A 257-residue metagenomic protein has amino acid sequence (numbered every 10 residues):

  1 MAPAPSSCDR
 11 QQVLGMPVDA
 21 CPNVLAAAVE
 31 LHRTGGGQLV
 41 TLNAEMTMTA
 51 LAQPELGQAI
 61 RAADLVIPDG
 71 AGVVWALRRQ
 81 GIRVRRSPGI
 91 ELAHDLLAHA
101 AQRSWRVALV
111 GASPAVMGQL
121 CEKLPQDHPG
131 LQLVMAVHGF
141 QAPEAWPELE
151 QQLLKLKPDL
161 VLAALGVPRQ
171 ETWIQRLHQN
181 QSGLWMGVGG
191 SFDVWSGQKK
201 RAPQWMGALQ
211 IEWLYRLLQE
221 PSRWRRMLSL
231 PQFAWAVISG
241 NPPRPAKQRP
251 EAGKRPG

Functional and structural regions predicted by a protein language model:
M1-E91: N-terminal nucleotide/polyanion-binding subdomain common to many enzyme families
G36, W105, Q181-G183: A short helix->loop->beta-strand "cap" motif at the edges of active sites that frequently abuts
P54-A62, E171-G190: A short, gly/pro- and small-residue-rich
V73-W75, R169, S191-S196: Short gly/pro/ser/thr-enriched loop/turn and capping motifs at secondary-structure boundaries
V74-L77, R201-K254: A transmembrane-helix-recognition feature enriched in membrane-embedded lipid enzymes and envelope glyco-/phospholipid
V74-Q152, L156: Conserved beta-alpha
H138-E144, G183-Q219: Short, flexible loop segments at boundaries between secondary-structure elements
L153, K157-V167: Proline-aspartate-enriched helix->loop->beta-strand connector
